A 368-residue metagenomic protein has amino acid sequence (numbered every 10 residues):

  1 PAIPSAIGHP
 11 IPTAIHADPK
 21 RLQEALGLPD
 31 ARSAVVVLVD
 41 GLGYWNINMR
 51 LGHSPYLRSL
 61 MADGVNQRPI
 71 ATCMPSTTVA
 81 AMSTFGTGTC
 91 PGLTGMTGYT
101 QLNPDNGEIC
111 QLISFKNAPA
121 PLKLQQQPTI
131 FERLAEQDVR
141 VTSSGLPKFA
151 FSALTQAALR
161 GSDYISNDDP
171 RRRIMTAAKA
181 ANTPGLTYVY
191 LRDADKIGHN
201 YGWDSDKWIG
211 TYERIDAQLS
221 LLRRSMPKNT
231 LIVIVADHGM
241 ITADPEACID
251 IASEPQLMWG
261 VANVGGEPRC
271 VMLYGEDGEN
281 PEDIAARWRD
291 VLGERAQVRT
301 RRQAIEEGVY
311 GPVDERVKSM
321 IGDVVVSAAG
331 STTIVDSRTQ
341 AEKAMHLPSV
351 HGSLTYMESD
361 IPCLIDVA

Functional and structural regions predicted by a protein language model:
P1-A368: Feature captures the catalytic ectodomains and active-site-proximal regions of enzymes that hydrolyze or transfer
